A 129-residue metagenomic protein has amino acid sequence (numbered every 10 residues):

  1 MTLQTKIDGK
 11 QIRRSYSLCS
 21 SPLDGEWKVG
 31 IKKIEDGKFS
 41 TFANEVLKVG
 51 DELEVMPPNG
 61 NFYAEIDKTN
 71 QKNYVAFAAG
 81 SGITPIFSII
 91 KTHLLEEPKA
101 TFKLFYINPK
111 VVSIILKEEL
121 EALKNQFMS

Functional and structural regions predicted by a protein language model:
M1-E52, N108-K110, E121: Ferredoxin-reductase
T41-S129: FNR/FR-type flavoprotein reductase catalytic core
